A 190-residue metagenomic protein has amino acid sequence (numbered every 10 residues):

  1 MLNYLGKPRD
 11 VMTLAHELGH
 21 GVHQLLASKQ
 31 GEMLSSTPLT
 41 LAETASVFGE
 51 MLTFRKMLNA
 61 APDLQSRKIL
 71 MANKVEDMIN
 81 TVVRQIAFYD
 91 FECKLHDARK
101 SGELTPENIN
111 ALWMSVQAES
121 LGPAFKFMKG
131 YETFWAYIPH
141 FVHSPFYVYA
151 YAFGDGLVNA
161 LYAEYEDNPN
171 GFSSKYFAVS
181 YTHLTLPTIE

Functional and structural regions predicted by a protein language model:
M1-L14: Short pre-active-site segment immediately N-terminal to the catalytic Zn-binding motif
L2-N3, Q30-L39, M71-E76, H96-A98: Short beta-alpha connecting loops at secondary-structure transitions that line or flank enzyme active sites
L5, E32-T37, H140-Y147: A short glycine/serine-rich beta->alpha loop
L14-A15, V22, M51, K56-N59 (+3 more regions): C-terminal, non-catalytic "cap/extension" segments appended to globular domains
G21-G31: Catalytic Zn2+-binding segment of zinc metalloproteases
S46: Acidic, glycine-rich loop-and-beta core segments that form the ion-binding/anion-interacting portion of active sites
T185-E190: A short, hydrophobic C-terminal helix/tail in secreted or cell-surface proteins
